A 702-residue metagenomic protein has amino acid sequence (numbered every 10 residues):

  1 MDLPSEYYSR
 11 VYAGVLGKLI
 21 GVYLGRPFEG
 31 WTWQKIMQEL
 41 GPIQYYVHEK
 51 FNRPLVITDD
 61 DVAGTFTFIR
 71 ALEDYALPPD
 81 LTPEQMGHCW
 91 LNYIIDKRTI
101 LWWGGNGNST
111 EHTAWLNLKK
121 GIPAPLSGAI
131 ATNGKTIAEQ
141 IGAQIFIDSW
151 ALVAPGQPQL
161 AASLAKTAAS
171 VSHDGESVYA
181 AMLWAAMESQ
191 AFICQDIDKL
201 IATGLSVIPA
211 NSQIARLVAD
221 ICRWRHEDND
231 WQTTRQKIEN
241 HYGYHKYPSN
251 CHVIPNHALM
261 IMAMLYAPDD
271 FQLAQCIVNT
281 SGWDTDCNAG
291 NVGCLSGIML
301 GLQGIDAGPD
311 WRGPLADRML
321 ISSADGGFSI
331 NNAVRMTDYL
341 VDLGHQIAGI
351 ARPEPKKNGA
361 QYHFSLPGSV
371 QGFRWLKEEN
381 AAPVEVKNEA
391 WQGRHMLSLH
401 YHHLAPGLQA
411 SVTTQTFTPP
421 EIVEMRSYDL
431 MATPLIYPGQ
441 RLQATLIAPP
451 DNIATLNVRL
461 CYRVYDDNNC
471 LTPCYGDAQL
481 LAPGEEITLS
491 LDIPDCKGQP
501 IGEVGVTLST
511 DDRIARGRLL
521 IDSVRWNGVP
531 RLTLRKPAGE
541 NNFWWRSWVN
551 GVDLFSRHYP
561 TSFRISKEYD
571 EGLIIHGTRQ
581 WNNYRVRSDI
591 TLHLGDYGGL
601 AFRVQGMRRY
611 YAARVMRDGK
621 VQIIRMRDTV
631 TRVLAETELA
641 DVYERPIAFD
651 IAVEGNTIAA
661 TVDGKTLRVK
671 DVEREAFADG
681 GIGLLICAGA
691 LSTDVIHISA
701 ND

Functional and structural regions predicted by a protein language model:
M1-C474, K497-E503, T507-T510, I514-L532 (+1 more regions): Structured, active/binding-site neighborhoods that engage oxygen-rich ligands
Q361-H363, Q371, N380-A382, Y462 (+2 more regions): Extracellular glycan-recognition regions
G476-A478: Short, surface-exposed loop motifs enriched in S/T, G, D/E and P with embedded aromatic residues
S490-K497: Short, hydrophobic beta-strand segments
